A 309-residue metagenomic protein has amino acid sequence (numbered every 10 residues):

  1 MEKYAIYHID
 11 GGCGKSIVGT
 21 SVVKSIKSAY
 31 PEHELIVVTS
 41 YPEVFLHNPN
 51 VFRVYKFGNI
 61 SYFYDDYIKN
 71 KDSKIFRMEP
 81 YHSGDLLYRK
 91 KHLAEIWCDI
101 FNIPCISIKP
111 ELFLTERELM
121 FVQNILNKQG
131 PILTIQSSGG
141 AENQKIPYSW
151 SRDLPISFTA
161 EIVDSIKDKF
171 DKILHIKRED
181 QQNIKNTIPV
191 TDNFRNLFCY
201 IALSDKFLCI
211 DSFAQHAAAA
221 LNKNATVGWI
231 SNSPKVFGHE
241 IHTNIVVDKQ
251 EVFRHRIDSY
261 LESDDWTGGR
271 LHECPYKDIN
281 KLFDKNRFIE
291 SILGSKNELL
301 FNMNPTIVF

Functional and structural regions predicted by a protein language model:
M1-N50: N-terminal pre-catalytic "stem/leader" segment of glycosyltransferase-like enzymes
Y7, G14, S25-I26, L126 (+4 more regions): Catalytic phosphate/metal-binding cores of nucleic-acid and nucleotide-processing enzymes, i.e., regions that mediate
H8-T20, A141-L154: A short, glycine/small-residue-rich beta-strand->loop->alpha-helix junction that serves as a flexible
V18-V22, L93, L154-I162: Conserved alpha-helical elements of sugar-nucleotide-dependent glycosyltransferases
Y30-H33, S40-Y41, L46-Y148, N232-V236 (+1 more regions): Conserved nucleotide-diphosphate donor binding/catalytic pocket of glycan-assembly enzymes
Y81-I125, I241-F309: Leloir-type glycosyltransferase catalytic cores
Y148-K235, H242-I245: Donor-binding and catalytic core of enzymes assembling or modifying cell-surface/extracellular glycoconjugates
